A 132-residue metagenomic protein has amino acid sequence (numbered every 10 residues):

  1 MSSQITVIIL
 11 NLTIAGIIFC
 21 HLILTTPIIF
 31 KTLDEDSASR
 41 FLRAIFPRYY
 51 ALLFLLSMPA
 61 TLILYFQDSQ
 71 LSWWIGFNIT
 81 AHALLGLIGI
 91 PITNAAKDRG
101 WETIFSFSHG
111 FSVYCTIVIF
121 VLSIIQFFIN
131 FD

Functional and structural regions predicted by a protein language model:
M1-D132: Polytopic transmembrane helical bundles with strong interfacial aromatic enrichment
